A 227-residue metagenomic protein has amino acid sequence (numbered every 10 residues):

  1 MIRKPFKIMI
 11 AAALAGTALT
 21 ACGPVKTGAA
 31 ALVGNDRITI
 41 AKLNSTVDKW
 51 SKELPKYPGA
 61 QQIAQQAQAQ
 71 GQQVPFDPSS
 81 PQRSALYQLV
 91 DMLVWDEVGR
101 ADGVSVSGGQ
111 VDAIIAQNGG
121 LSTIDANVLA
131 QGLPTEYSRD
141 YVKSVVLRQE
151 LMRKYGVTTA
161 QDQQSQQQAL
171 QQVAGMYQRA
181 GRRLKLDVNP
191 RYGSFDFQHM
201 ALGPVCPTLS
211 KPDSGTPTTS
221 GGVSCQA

Functional and structural regions predicted by a protein language model:
M1-F76, A174-A227: Short, low-structural-confidence N-terminal segments
T17-A21, V98, E150, K154: Hydrophobic membrane-targeting alpha-helices
V25-T135: N-terminal targeting/tethering segments
S45, K49-K52, G109, A113-Q117 (+6 more regions): Charged/polar, solvent-exposed surface patches and flexible loops
D125-T159, G203-A227: Proteostasis/folding factors centered on peptidyl-prolyl cis-trans isomerases
T135-Y137, K154, T158-V188: Acidic/polar surface patches and capping/hinge elements
